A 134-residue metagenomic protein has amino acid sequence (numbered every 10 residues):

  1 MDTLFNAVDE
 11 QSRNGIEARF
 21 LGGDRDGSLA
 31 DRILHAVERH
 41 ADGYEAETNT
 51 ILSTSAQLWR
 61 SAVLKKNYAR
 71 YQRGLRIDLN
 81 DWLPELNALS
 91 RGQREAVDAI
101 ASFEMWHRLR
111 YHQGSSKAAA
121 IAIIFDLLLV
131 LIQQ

Functional and structural regions predicted by a protein language model:
D2-F5, A56, R110: Primarily hydrophobic membrane-targeting regions of prokaryotic envelope proteins
T3, V63, E104: Short alpha-helical
T3-A36: Amphipathic alpha-helical linker/stalk segments
L4, A119-A120: Small-residue helix-packing motif on alpha-helices
E17-L21, T54, L58, M105-R108: A short small-residue
D31-L34, D42-S55, R60-E95, I121-Q133: Amphipathic alpha-helical packing segments from all-alpha helical-bundle domains
R94-K117, V130-Q134: Amphipathic C-terminal alpha-helical segment
